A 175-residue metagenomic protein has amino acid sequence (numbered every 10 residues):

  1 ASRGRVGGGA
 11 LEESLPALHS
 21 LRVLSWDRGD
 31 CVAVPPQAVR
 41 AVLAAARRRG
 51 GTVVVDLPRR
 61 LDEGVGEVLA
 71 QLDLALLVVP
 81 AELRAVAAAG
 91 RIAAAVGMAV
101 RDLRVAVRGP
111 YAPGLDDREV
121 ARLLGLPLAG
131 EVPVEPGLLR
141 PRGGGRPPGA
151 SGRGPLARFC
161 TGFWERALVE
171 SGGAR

Functional and structural regions predicted by a protein language model:
A1-G51, L138-G144, P148-A150: P-loop/Walker-type NTP enzyme "switch/lid" segment
G7-G9, V68, E82, G154: Intrinsic-disorder/low-complexity, polar/charged segments
A38-P141: Conserved catalytic-core segment of NTP-binding enzymes
G144-R175: NTP-binding/hydrolysis catalytic cores, primarily Walker-type P-loop NTPases
